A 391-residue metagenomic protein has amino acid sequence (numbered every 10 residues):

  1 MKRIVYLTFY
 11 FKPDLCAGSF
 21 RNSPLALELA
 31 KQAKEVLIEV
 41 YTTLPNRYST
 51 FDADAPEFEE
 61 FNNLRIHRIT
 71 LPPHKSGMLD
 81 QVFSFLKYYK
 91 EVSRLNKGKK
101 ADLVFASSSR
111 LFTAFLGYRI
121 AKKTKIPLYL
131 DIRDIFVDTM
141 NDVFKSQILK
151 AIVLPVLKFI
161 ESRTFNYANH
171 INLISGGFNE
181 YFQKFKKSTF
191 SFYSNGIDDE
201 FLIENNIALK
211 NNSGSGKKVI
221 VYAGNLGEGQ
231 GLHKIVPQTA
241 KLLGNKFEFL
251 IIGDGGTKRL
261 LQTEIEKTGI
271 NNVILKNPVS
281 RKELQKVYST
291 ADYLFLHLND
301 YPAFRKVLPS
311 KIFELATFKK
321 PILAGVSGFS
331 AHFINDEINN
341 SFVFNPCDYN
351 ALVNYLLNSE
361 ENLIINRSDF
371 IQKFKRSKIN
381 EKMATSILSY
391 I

Functional and structural regions predicted by a protein language model:
M1-L64, P237-L243: N-terminal subdomain of nucleotide-sugar transferases
V5, S213-Q230, I235-T239, L250 (+1 more regions): Conserved donor-binding/catalytic core segment of Leloir-type glycosyltransferases
F9, L71-D80, G98-K99, T124-S162 (+2 more regions): Acceptor-binding helix/loop patch of EC 2.4 sugar-transfer enzymes, predominantly nucleotide-sugar-dependent
K90-R94, F112-F115, R119-K123, F136-V137 (+1 more regions): Membrane-proximal helix-turn-helix segments that form the acceptor-binding/catalytic region of lipid-linked
G177, G196: Carbohydrate-associated surface elements
K217, I252, R259-Q285: Nucleotide-activated donor-binding/catalytic signature segment of Leloir-type glycosyltransferases, i.e., the conserved
Q230, S280-V287, L294-A316, L323-F333: Nucleotide-sugar-dependent
P346-V353, L357-Y390: A charged, aromatic-enriched C-terminal amphipathic alpha-helix characteristic of glycosyltransferases across folds
